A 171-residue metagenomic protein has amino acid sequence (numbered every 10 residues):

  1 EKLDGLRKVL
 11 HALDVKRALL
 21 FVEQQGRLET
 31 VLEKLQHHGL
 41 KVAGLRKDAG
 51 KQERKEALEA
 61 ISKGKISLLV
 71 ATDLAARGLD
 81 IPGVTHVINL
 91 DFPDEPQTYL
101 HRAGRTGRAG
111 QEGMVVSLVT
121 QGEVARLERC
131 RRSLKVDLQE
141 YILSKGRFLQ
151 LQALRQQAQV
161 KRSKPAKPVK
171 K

Functional and structural regions predicted by a protein language model:
E1-A158: Conserved helicase RecA-like core
L151-K171: Intrinsically disordered, Lys/Arg-rich low-complexity segments
